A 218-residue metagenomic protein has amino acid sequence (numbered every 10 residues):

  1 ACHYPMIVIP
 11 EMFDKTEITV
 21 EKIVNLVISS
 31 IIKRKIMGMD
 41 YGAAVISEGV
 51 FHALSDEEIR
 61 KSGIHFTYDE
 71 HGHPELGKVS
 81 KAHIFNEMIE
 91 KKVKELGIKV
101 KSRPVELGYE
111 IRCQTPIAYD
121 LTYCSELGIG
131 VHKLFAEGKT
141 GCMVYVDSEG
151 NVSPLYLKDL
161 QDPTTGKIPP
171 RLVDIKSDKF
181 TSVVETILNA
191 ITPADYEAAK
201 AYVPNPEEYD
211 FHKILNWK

Functional and structural regions predicted by a protein language model:
A1-V100: Accessory alpha-helical/coil subdomains and C-terminal extensions that flank or cap enzyme catalytic cores
R60-K218: C-terminal non-catalytic interaction/assembly regions of soluble proteins
